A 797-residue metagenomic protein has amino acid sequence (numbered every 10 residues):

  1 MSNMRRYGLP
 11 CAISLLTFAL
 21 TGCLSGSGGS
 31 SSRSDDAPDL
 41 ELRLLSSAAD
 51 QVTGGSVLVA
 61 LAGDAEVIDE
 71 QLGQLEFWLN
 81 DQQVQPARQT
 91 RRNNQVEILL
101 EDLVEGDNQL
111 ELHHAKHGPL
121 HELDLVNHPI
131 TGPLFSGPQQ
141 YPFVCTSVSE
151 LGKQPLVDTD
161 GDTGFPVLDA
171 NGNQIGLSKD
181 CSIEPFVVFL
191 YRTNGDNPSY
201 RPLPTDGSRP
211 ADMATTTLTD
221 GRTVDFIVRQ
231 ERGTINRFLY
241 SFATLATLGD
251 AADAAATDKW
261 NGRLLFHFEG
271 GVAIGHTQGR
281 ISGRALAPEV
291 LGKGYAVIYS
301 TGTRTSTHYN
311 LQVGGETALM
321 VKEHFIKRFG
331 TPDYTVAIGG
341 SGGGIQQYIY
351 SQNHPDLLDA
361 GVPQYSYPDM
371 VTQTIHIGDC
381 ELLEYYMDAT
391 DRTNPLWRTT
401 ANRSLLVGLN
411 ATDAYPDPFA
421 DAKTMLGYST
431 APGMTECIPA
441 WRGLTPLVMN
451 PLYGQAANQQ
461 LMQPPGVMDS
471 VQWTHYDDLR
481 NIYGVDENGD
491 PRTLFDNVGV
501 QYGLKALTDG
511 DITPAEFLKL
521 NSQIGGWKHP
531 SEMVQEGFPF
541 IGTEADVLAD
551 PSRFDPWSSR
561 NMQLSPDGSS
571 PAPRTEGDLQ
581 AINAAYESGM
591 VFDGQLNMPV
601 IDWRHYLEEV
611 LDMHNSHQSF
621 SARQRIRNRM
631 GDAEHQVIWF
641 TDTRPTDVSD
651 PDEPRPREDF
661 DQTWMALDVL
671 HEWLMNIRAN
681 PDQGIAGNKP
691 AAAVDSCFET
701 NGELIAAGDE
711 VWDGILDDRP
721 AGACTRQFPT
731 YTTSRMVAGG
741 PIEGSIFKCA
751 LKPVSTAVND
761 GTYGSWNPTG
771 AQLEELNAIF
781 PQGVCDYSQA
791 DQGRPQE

Functional and structural regions predicted by a protein language model:
S2-A12: Bacterial N-terminal signal peptides that target proteins for export
G8, F18-A19, G54: Compositionally biased, intrinsically disordered low-complexity regions used as flexible
F18-E41: Bacterial Sec-dependent N-terminal signal peptides
R33-G340, G344-E797: C-terminal His-loop and adjacent cap/lid subdomain of alpha/beta-hydrolase
